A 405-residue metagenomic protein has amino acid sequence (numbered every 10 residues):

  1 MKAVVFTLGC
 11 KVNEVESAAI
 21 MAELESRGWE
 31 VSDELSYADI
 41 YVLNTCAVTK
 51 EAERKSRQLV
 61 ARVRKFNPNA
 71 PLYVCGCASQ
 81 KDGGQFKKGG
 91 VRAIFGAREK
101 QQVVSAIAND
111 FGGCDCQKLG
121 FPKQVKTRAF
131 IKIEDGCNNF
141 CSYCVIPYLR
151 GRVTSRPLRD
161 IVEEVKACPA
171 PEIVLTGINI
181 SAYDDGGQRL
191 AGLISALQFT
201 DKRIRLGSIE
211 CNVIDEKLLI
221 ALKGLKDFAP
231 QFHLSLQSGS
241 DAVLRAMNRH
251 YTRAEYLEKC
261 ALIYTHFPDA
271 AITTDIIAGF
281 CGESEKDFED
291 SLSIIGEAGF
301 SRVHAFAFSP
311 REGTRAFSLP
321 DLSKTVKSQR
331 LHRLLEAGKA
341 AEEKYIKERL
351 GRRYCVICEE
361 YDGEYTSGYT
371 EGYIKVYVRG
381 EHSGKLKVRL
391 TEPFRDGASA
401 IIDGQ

Functional and structural regions predicted by a protein language model:
M1-A182, K217-I220, F232, A254-T265 (+4 more regions): Proteins enriched for Cys/Gly/acidic motifs involved in redox and nucleic-acid/cofactor modification
N13, T49-A52, S79, C211 (+3 more regions): Alpha-helix N-cap/loop-to-helix initiation residues
L72, K81, P169-E285, G296: Conserved SAM/AdoMet-binding glycine-rich loop
Q101, N139, G151, S181 (+4 more regions): Glycine-centered loop/turn positions within well-structured domains that cap or flank conserved ligand/cofactor-binding
Q124-K126, C137-N139, F228, S238 (+5 more regions): Short flexible coil/turn linkers enriched for glycine and charged/polar residues that connect secondary-structure
G177, S208, L236-S238, T274-A278 (+5 more regions): Active-site proximal loops enriched in glycine and acidic residues that flank catalytic Cys/His/Asp and coordinate
S318-Q405: Terminal RNA-binding accessory module
